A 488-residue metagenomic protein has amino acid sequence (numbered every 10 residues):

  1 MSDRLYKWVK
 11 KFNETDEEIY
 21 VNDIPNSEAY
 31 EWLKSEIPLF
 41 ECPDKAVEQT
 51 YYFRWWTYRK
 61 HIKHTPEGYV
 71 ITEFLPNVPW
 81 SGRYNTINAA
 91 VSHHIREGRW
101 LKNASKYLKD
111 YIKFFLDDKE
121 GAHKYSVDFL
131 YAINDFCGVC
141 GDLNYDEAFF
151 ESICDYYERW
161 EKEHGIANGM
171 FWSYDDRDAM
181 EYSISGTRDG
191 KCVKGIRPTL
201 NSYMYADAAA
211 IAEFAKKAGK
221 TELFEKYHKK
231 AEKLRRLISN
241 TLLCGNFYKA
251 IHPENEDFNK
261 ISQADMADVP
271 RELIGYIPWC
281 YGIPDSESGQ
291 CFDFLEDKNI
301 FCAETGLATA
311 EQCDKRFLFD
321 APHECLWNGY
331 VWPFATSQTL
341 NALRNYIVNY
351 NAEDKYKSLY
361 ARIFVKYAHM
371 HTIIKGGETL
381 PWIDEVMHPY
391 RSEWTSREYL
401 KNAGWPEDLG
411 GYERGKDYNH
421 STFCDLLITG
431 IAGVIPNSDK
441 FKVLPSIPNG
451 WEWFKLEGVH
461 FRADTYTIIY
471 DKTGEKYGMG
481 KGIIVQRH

Functional and structural regions predicted by a protein language model:
M1-G82, L143-Y145, Y156-R159, A215-K217 (+4 more regions): Acidic/polar, glycine-enriched structural segments that form the non-catalytic walls/loops of the carbohydrate-binding
S2-W8, N26-S27, Y84-S185, I196-Y205 (+6 more regions): Aromatic-rich carbohydrate-recognition surfaces in CAZymes
R4, C325, A342, Y346-H488: Non-catalytic C-terminal accessory modules of carbohydrate-active enzymes
L39-Y51, I62-E67, G98-I112, K119 (+5 more regions): Structural helix-adjacent loops and short alpha-helical linkers that scaffold large soluble proteins
K45-Y84, W100-K119, K162-I196, R236-V331 (+3 more regions): Extended glycan-interaction surfaces of carbohydrate-active proteins
V139-L143, F149-D155, L237, T309-Y350 (+1 more regions): Amphipathic, soluble alpha/beta structural segments
K194-S202, I211, T221: Structured, solvent-exposed acidic/aromatic patches
